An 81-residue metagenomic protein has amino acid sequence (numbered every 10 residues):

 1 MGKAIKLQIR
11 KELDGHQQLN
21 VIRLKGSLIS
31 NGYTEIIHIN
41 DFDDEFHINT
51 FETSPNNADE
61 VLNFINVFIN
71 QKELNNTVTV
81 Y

Functional and structural regions predicted by a protein language model:
M1-K3, Y81: Absolute protein N-terminus
K3-K11, H47-E52: Short, hydrophobic beta-strand segments
R10-L19: Short, surface-exposed ligand-recognition loops at beta-strand->loop->(often short) alpha-helix junctions that present
L19-I36: Short, flexible N-terminal segments of the mature chain
V21-K25, E60-N70: Short amphipathic alpha-helices in soluble, non-transmembrane regions that often serve as interface/regulatory elements
T34-I37, F68-Y81: Conserved short beta-strand edge segments in small beta-sheet-based binding/regulatory domains
E35-N63: Short, intrinsically disordered low-complexity segments
